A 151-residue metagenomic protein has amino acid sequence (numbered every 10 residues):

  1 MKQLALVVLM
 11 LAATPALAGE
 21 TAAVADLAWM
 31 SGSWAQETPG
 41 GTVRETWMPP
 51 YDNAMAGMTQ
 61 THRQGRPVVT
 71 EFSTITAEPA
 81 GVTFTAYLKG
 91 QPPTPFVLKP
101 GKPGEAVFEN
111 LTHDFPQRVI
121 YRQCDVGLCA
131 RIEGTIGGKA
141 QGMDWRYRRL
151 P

Functional and structural regions predicted by a protein language model:
M1-L4: Positively charged n-region of N-terminal signal peptides that target proteins for export
A13-P15: N-terminal signal peptide c-region/cleavage motif recognized by signal peptidases
A18-D26: Cleaved targeting-peptide boundary
M30-S31, Q36-T112: Central antiparallel beta-sheet cores of small beta-barrel/beta-sandwich binding domains
R44, R118, D144: Short hydrophobic/aromatic beta-strand element in the GNAT-like acyltransferase core that lines or flanks the acyl-donor
L98, P103, D125-C129, E133-P151: Edge beta-strand at a domain terminus
F108-Q123, R131-G134: Well-ordered alpha/beta subsegment
